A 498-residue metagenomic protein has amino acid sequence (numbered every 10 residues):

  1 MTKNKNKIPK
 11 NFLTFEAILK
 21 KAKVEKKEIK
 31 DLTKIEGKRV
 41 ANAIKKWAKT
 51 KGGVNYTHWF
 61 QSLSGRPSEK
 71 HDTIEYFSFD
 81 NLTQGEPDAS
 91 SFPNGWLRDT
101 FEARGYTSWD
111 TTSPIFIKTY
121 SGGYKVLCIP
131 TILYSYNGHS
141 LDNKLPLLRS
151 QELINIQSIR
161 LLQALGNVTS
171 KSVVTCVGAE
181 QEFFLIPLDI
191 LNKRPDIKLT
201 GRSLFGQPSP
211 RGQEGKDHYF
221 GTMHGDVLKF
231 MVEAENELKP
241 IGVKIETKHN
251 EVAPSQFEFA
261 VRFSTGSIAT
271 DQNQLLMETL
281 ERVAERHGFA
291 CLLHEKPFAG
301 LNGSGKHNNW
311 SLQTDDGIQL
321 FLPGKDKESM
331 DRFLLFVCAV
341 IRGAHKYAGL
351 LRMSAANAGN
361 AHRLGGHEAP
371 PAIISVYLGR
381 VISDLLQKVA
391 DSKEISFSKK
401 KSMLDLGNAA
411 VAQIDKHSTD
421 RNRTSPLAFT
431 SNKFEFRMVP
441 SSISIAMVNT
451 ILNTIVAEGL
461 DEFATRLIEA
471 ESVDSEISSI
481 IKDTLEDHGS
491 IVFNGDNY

Functional and structural regions predicted by a protein language model:
T2-S108: Active-site core of metal-dependent hydrolases
T107-H294, F298-Y498: Glycine-rich, acidic/polar active-site loops that bind/position phosphate-bearing ligands
